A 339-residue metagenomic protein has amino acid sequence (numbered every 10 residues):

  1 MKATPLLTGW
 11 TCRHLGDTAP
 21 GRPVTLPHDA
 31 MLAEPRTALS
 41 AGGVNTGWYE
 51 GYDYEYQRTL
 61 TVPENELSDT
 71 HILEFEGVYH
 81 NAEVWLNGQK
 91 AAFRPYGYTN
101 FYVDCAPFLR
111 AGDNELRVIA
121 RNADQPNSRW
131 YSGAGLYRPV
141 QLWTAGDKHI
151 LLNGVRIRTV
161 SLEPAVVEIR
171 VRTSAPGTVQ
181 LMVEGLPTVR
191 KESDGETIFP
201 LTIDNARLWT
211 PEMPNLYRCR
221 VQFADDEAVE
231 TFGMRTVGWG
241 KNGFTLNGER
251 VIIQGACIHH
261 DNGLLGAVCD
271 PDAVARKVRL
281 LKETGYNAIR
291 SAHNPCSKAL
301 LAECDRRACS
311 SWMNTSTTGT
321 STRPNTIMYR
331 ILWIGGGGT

Functional and structural regions predicted by a protein language model:
A3-G16, A30, T46, G51-I150 (+3 more regions): Accessory beta-strand-rich segments of carbohydrate-active enzymes
L6, L26, L60-V62, F75 (+8 more regions): Hydrophobic residues in beta-strands and at strand termini
L15, E76, N87, M182-L186 (+2 more regions): Short strand-coil-strand connectors
P35-V62, E66-E74, Y79-W85, A92-P95 (+4 more regions): Active-site-adjacent substrate/metal-binding segments within catalytic domains of carbohydrate-active enzymes
L109-A111, R170-G240: Extended acidic/polar, glycine-enriched regions that form or flank non-catalytic beta-rich accessory modules
R121-S128, A224-E227, G248: Short acidic/polar inter-strand loop motif in beta-rich domains
T159-R170: Contiguous beta-strand segments within globular domains
